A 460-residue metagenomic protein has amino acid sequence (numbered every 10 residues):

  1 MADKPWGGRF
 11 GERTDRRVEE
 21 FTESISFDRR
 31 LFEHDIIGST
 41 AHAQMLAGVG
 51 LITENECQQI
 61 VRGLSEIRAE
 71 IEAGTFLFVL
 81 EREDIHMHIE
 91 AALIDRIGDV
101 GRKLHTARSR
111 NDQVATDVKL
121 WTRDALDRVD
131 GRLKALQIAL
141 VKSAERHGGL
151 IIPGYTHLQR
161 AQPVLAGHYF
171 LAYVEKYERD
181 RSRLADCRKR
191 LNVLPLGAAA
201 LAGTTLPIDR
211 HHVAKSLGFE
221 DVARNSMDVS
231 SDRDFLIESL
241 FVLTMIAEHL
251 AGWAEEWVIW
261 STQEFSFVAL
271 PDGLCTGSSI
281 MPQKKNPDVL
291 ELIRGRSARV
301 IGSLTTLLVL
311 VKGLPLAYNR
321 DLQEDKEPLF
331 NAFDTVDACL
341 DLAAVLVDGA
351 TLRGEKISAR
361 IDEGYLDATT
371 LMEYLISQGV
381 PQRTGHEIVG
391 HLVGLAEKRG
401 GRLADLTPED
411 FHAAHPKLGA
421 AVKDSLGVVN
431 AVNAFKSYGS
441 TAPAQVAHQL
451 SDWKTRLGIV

Functional and structural regions predicted by a protein language model:
M1-G203, I208-A214, D221, L274-G277 (+5 more regions): A helix-coil-helix interface module used to build multimeric assemblies and to scaffold catalytic/cofactor sites
A2-G38, D99-V100, M281-V460: Glycine-rich cofactor/substrate-binding loops
H42, G63-E70, A92, R96 (+16 more regions): Generic, well-ordered alpha-helical scaffold segments in large soluble proteins
H105, R110-Q113, H157-V164, H168 (+7 more regions): Alpha-helix capping and helix-loop boundary segments enriched in small/acidic/polar residues
K119, R123-D130, K134, V141 (+11 more regions): Short amphipathic alpha-helical segments with heptad-repeat character
R146, R183-D186, R190, F219-A223 (+7 more regions): Conserved helix-loop functional segments at active or binding sites
L217-V309: Acidic, glycine-rich loop-and-beta core segments that form the ion-binding/anion-interacting portion of active sites
